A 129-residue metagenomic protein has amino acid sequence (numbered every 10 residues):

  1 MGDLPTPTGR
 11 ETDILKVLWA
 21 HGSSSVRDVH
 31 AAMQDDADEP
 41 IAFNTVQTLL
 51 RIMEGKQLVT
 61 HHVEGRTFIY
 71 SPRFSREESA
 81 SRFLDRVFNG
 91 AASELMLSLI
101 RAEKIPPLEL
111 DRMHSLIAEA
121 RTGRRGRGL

Functional and structural regions predicted by a protein language model:
M1-V17, S75: Short alpha-helical segments that sit at the start of domains
P5, L18-H21, D35-A37: Short helix-capping/hinge SLiMs at alpha-helix to coil transitions
T8, E64-L84: Short, cationic-aromatic polyanion-contact patches
S24-M33: Short acidic, hydrophobic short linear motifs in intrinsically disordered regions
Q47-R51: Short, hydrophobic-biased segments on the C-terminal half of alpha helices that form "recognition helices"
Q57: Glycine-centered, phosphate/nucleic-acid-interacting loop/turn motifs that mediate DNA/RNA or nucleotide
T60-H61: Short beta-strand "wing" residues that participate in macromolecule-binding interfaces
R82-R124: Amphipathic alpha-helical dimerization/coiled-coil segments that flank or bridge DNA-binding/regulatory modules
